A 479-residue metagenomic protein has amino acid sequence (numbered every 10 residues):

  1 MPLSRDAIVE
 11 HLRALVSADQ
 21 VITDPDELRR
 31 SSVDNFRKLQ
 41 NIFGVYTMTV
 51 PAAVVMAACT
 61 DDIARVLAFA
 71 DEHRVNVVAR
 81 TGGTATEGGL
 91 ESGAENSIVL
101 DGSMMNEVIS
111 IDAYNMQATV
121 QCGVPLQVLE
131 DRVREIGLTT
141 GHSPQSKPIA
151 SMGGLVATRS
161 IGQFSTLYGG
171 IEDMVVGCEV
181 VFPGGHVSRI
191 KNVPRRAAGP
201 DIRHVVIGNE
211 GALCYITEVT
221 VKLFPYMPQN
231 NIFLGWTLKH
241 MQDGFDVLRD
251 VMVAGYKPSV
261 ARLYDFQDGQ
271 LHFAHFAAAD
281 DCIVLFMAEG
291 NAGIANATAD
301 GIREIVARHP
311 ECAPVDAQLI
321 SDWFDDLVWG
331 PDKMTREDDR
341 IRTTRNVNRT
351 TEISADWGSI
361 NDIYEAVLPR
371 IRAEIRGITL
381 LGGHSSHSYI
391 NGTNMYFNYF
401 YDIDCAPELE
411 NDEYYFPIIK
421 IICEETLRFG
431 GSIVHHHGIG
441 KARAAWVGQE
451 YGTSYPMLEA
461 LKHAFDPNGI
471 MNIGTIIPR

Functional and structural regions predicted by a protein language model:
M1-A68, T86-M116, D268-H275, D322-N348 (+2 more regions): N-terminal flexible segment immediately upstream of the FAD-binding catalytic core in FAD-dependent oxidoreductases
L12, A70, G185, F286 (+1 more regions): Residue-level signal for inorganic ion chemistry
I22-K38, P225, D243-I421, F429: C-terminal substrate-recognition/cap domain of FAD-linked oxidoreductases
N106-R262, I470: FAD-binding subdomain of flavoenzyme oxidoreductases
I439-R479: Activity-critical C-terminal alpha-helical subdomain
